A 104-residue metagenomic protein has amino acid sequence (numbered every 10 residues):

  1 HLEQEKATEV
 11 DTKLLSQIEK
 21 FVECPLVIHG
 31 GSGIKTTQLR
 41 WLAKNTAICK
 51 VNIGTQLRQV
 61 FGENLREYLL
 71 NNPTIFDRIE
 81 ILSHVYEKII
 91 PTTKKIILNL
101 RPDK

Functional and structural regions predicted by a protein language model:
H1-K13: Glycine/Thr-rich beta-alpha phosphate-binding loop at enzyme active sites
H1-L2, T46-N64: Glycine-rich phosphate-binding active-site loops on the catalytic face of alpha/beta enzymes
A7-V10, I34, K88: Short secondary-structure boundary/capping elements
D11-K20, T37-R40: Histidine/acidic residue-rich metal-binding segments in metalloenzymes
K20-G31: Short beta-strand/loop segments at the ligand-binding rim of alpha/beta enzyme cores
G31-A47: Catalytic cores of alpha/beta
L39-W41, G62-R66: Short secondary-structure transition/capping segments
E67-K104: Extended, intrinsically disordered, low-complexity segments
